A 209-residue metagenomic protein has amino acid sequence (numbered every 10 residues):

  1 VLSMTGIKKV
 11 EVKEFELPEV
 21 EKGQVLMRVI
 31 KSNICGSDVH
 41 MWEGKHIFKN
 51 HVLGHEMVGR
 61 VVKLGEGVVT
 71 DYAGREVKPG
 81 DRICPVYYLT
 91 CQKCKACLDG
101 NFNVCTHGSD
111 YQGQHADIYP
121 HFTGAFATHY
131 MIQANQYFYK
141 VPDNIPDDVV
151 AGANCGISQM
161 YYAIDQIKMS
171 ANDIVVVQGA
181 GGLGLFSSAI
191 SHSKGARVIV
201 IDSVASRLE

Functional and structural regions predicted by a protein language model:
L2-V10: Extracellular beta-rich ligand/substrate-recognition surface
T5, E16-L17, F48-G54, D117-F122 (+1 more regions): Short Gly/Pro-enriched turn/cap motifs at secondary-structure boundaries
L17-S32, K45-L98, P142-N144: Glycine-rich beta-strand-centered segment in the early N-terminal region that forms part of a ligand/cofactor-binding
I34, F48, Q92, Q136 (+2 more regions): Short alpha-helical
C35, Y72-V77, V86-Y139, D143 (+1 more regions): Cysteine-cluster motifs in flexible loop/terminal segments that predominantly coordinate metals
S37-M41: Cytochrome P450 core scaffold surrounding the K-helix E-X-X-R motif and the conserved "meander" helix-loop region
V52, E56, A125, Q136 (+3 more regions): Conserved active-site and cofactor/substrate-binding residues in soluble primary-metabolism enzymes
D143-E209: Mid-domain Rossmann-like dinucleotide-binding core that forms the NAD(H)/NADP(H) cofactor-binding site
